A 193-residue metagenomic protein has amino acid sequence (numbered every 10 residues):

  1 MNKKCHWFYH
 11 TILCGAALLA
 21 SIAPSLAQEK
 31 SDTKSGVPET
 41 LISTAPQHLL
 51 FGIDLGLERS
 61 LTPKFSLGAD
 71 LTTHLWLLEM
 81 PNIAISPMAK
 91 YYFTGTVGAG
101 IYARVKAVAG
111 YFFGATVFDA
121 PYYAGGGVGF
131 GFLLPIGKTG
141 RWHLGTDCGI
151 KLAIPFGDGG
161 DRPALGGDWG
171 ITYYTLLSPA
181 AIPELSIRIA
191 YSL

Functional and structural regions predicted by a protein language model:
M1-S35, L193: Cleavable N-terminal export/targeting peptides
A27-M80, R188-L193: Short glycine/proline- and aromatic-enriched beta-strand/turn motifs that initiate or cap beta-hairpins
K34, A45-Q47, L77-N82, V117-Y123 (+1 more regions): Replace "Gram-negative outer membrane beta-barrel proteins" with "bacterial and organellar outer membrane beta-barrel
V37-T40, G114, G167-Y173: Extracytoplasmic loops and strand-loop junctions of Gram-negative outer membrane beta-barrel proteins
L41, L50-G52, N82-S86, Y123-G127 (+1 more regions): Transmembrane beta-barrel architecture of outer-membrane proteins
E58-C148: Gram-negative (and chloroplast) outer-membrane scaffold detector with strong preference for beta-barrel transmembrane
A84, P121-Y123, G160-D168: Flexible, surface-exposed loop regions and adjacent strand-edge segments of Gram-negative outer-membrane beta-barrel
K90, S178-L193: Outer-membrane beta-barrel "beta-signal"
